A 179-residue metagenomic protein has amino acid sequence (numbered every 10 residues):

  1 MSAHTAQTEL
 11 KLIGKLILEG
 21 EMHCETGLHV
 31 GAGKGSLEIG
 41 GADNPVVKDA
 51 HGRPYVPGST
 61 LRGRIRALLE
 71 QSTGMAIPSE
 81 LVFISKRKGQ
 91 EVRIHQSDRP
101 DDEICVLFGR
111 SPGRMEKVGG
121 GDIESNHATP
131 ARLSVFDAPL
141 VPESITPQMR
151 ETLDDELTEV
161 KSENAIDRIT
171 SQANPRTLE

Functional and structural regions predicted by a protein language model:
M1-T177: RNA-binding basic/glycine-rich loop and surface signature characteristic of RAMP-family CRISPR effectors
